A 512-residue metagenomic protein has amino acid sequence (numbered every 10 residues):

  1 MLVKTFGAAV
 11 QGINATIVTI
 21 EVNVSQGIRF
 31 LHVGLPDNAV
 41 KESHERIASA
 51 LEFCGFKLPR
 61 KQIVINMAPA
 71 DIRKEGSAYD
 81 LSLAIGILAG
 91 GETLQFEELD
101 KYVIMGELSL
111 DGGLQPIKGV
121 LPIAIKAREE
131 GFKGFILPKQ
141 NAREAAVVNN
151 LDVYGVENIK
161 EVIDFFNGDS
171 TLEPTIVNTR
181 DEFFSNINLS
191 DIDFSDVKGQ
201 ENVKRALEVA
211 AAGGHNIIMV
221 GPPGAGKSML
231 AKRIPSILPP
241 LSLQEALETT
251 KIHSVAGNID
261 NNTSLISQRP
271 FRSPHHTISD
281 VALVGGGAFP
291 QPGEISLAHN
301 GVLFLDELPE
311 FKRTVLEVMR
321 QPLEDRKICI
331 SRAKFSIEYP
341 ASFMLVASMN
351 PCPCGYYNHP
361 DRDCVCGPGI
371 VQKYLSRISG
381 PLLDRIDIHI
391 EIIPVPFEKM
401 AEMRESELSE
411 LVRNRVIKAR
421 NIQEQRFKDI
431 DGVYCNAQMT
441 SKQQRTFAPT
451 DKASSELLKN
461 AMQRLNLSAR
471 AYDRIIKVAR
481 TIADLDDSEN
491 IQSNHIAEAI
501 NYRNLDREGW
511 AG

Functional and structural regions predicted by a protein language model:
M1-I218, P222-S228, S331, A471-Y472 (+1 more regions): Peripheral, non-AAA+ core regions of ATP-driven protein-machinery
V18-V24, L283, D387-I390: Short beta-strand elements
A39-H44, P59, N66-G76, F289-P290 (+1 more regions): Basic, amphipathic alpha-helical bundle interface domains used for macromolecular binding and assembly
L110, L303-F304, E310-F311: Residues immediately C-terminal
S170-V209, G213, P240-I295: P-loop NTPase nucleotide-binding/switch module
M219-D260, D325: Walker A/P-loop
N300, D306-E307, V318: Walker B catalytic acidic pair
